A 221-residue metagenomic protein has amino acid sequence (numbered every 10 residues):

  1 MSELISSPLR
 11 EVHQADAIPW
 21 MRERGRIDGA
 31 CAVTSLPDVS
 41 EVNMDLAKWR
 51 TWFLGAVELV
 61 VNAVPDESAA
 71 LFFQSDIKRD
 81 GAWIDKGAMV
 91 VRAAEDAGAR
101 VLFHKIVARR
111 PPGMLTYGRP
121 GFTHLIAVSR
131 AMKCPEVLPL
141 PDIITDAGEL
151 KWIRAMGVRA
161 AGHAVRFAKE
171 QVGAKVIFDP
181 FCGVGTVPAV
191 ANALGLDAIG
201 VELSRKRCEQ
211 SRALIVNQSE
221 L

Functional and structural regions predicted by a protein language model:
S2-C208: Core catalytic lobe of class I
S211-R212: Conserved SAM-binding loop
V216, L221: Conserved phosphoryl-transfer catalytic core
